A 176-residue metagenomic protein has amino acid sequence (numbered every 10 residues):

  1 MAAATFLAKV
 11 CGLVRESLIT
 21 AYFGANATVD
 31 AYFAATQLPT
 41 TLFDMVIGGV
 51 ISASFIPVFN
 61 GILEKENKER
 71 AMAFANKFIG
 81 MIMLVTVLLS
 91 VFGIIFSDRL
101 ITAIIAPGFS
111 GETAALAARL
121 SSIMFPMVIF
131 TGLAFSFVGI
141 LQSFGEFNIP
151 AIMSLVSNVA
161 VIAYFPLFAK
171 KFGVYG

Functional and structural regions predicted by a protein language model:
M1-G176: Membrane-embedded alpha-helical bundles of multi-pass transporters/translocases, especially carrier/permease families
